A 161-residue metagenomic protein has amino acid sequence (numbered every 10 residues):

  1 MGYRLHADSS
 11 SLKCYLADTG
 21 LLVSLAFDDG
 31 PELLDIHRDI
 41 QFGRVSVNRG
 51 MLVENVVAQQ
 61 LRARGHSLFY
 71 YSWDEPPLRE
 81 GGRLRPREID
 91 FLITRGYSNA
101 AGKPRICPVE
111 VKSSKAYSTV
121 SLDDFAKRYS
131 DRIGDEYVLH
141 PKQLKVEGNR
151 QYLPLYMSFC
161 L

Functional and structural regions predicted by a protein language model:
M1-I89, I93-K103: Accessory nucleic acid-recognition modules appended to NTPase machines
A26-D29, V120-L122, G148-N149: Short conserved micro-motifs at the rims of enzyme active sites and ligand-binding pockets
S67, G134-D135: Residues at the starts of beta-strands that form the adenosine-phosphate
A100-A101, F125-G134: Arginine/glycine-rich "motif VI" loop of SF2 helicases in the C-terminal RecA-like domain
G102-A116: Active-site ExK catalytic segment of metal-dependent nucleases
P108-K112, D135-H140: Conserved active-site loop/cleft motifs that coordinate metal ions or position small ligands
S114-D124: Active-site-adjacent loop/helix micro-motif of nuclease/hydrolase catalytic cores
L139-L161: Domain-level recognition of nuclease-like catalytic cores that cleave nucleotide substrates
